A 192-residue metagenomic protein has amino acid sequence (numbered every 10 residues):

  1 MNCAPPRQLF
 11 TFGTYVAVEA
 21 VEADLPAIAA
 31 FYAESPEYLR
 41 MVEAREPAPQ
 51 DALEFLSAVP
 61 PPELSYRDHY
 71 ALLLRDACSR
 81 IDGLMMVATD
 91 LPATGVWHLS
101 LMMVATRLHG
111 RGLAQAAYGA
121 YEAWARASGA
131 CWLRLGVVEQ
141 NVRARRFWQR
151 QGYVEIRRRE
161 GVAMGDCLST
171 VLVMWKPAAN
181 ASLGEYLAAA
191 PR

Functional and structural regions predicted by a protein language model:
N2-Y15, E19-L25, A30-H109, Q115-A120 (+3 more regions): Acetyl-CoA-dependent GNAT
F12, W97, C131, V138-R145 (+2 more regions): C-terminal "cap" of GNAT-fold acetyltransferases
F31, S35-R40, L64-Y66, R134 (+3 more regions): Catalytic cores of transferase enzymes with a strong primary signal for eukaryotic protein kinases
A71, W132-R134: Residues at or immediately flanking beta-strands
R111, A127-C131: Short coil/turn segments at alpha/beta junctions that flank glycine-rich nucleotide-binding fingerprints
